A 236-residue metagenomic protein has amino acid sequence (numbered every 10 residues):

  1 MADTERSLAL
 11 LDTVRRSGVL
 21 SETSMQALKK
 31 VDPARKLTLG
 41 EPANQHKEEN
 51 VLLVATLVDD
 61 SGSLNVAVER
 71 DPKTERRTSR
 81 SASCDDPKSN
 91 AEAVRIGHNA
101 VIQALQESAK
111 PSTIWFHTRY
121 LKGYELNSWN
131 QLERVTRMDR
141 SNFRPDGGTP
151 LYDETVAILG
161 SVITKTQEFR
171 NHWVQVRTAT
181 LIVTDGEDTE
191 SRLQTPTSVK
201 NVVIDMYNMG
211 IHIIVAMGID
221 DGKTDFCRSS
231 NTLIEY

Functional and structural regions predicted by a protein language model:
A2-A55, D60-R80, Q167-W173: Acidic, polar low-complexity linker/tail segments
V54-L57, W115-Y120, R177-T184, I214-G218: Extended hydrophobic secondary-structure segments that form protein cores and membrane-embedded regions
G62-P111, P196: …and closely analogous acidic/polar surface helices at protein-protein or active-site interfaces in A-domain-like
S63-L64, E125-L126, E187-S191: Short acidic, S/G/P-rich loop/turn micro-motifs used as interaction or catalytic elements
V68, G186-L233: VWA/integrin I-like adhesion module and closely mimicked acidic/polar interface patches used
P111-S141, T224-L233: Short beta-strand-loop
R137-V176, I213-D225: Von Willebrand factor
T155-D205: Exposed acidic/Ser/Thr-rich ligand/metal-binding surfaces
